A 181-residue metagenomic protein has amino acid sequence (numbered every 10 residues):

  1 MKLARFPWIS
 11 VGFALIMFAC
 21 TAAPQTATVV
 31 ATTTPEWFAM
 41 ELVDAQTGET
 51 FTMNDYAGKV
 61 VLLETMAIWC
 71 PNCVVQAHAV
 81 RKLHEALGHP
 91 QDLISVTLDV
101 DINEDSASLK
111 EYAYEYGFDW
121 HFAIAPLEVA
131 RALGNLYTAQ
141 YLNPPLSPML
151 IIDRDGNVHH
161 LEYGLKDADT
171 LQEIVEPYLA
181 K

Functional and structural regions predicted by a protein language model:
M1-I9: Bacterial N-terminal signal peptides that target proteins for export
F18-A19: C-terminal motif of bacterial Sec signal peptides marking the signal peptidase cleavage site
A23-M53: N-terminal "domain-start" segment that seeds a small globular fold
F38, V61, L146-S147: Short loop/turn microsegments at loop-to-beta-strand junctions
F51-V74: Short active-site neighborhood of thiol/selenol oxidoreductases, capturing the structured segment around
L62-L63, S95, M149: Hydrophobic beta-strand anchors of alpha/beta hydrolase catalytic cores
V75-G117, E128-L136: Structural microenvironment flanking redox-active thiols in thiol-disulfide oxidoreductases
Y116-F118, L127-E176: Thiol/disulfide oxidoreductase modules built on the thioredoxin-like
